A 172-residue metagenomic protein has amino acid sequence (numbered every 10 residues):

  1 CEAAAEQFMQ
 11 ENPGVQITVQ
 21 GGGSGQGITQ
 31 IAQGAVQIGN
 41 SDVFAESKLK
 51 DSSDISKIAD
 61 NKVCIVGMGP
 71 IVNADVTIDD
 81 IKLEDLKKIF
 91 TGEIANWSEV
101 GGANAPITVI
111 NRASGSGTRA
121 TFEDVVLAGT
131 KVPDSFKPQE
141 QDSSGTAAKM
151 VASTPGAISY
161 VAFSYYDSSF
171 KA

Functional and structural regions predicted by a protein language model:
C1-A172: Exported/periplasmic ABC-transporter solute-binding proteins
